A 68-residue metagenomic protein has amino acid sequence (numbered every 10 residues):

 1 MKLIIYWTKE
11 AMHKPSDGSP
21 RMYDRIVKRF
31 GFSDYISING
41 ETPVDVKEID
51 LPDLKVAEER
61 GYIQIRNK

Functional and structural regions predicted by a protein language model:
M1-S37: N-terminal acidic leader/helix
I38-T42: Short, solvent-exposed S/T- and G/P-enriched segments that are highly enriched in secreted/extracellular and lumenal
V44-K68: Short, mixed-charge low-complexity intrinsically disordered segments
